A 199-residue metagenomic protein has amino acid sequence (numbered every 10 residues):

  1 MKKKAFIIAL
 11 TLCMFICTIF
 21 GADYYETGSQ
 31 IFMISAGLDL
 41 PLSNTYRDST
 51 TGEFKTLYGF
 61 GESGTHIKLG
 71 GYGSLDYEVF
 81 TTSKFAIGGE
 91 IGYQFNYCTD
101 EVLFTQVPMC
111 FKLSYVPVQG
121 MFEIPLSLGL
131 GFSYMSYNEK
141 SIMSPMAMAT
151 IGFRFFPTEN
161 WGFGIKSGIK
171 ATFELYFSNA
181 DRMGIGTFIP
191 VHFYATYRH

Functional and structural regions predicted by a protein language model:
M1-S29: Cleavable N-terminal export/targeting peptides
G21-V79, K140, I189-H199: Short glycine/proline- and aromatic-enriched beta-strand/turn motifs that initiate or cap beta-hairpins
L40-L42, G71-A147, F155-F163, I189-H192 (+1 more regions): Gram-negative (and chloroplast) outer-membrane scaffold detector with strong preference for beta-barrel transmembrane
S49-K55, F104-Q106, I142-M146, A180-G186: Flexible, surface-exposed loop regions and adjacent strand-edge segments of Gram-negative outer-membrane beta-barrel
Y58-S63, Y97-D100, Y134-K140, G152 (+1 more regions): Extracellular loop and loop/strand-boundary signature of outer-membrane beta-barrel proteins
K166, S178-Y194: Terminal transmembrane helical module of multi-pass membrane proteins
G168-K170: A structured, mid-to-C-terminal "fold-capping" secondary-structure block
